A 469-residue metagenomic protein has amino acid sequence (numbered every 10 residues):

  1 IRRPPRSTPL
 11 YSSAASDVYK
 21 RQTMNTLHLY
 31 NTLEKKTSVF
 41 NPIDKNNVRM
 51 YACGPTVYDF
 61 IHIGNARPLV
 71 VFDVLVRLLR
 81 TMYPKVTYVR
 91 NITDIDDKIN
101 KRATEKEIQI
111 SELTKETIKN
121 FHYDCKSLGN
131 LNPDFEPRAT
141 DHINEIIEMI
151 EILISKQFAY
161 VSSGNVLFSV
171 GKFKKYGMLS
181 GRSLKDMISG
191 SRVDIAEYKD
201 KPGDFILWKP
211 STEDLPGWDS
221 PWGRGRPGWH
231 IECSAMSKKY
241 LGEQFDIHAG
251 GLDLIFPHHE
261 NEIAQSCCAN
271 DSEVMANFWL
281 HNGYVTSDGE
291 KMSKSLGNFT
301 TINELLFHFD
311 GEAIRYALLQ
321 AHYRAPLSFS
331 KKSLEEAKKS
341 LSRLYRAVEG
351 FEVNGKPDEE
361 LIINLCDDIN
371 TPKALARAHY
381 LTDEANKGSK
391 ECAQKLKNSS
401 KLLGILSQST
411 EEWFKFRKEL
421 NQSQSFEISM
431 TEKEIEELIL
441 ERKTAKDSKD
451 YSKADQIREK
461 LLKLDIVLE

Functional and structural regions predicted by a protein language model:
I1-Q22: Single conserved hydrophobic/aromatic residue that forms the stacking wall/gate of nucleotide- or nucleobase-binding
M24-Y58, D73, H122-Y123, N144-V353: Alpha-helical recognition segments enriched in aromatics with Gly/Pro capping that present substrate-recognition
E34-T37, I43-G129, E469: N-terminal, positively charged nucleic-acid-binding surface of large information/translation enzymes
K85-T87, Q157-S163, V467-E469: Short, well-structured beta-strand/strand-turn elements
I92-D97, I118-F121, L131-I146, S163-F173: Short, glycine/charge-rich beta-strand/loop segments that flank catalytic centers and engage negatively charged groups
T104-I110, F135-T140, G251: The substrate-binding groove and active-site-proximal loops of carbohydrate-active enzymes, especially glycoside
K291-E469: Structural preference for alpha-helix termini/caps and helix-kink/transition segments
